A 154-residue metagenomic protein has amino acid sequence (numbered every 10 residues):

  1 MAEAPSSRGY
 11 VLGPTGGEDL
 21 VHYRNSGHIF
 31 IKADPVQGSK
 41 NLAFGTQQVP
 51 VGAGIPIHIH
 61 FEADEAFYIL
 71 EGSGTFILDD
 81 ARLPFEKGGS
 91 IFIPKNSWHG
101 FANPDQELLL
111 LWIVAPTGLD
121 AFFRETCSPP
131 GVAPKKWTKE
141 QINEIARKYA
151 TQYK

Functional and structural regions predicted by a protein language model:
M1-L42, P130-K154: A short, N-terminal "cap"/entry segment at the start of jelly-roll beta-barrel domains of the cupin/DSBH fold
G13, D80-W98: Short acidic-glycine-tyrosine-enriched beta hairpin
F30-I31, G45-H60: Conserved short histidine dyad/triad with adjacent acidic residue
V36, A53, F61, G74 (+1 more regions): Hydrophobic small-molecule pocket/channel-lining residues, especially in calycin-type beta-barrels
G38, T75, K95-D120: Ligand-binding loop in jelly-roll beta-barrel domains
Q47, S73, A81-L83: Well-ordered beta-strand scaffold positions
E62-D64, Y68-G74, D79: Glycine- and acidic-residue-biased ligand/ion/polar-headgroup-sensing regions
G118-F123, P134-K135: A short beta-to-alpha transition loop/helix N-cap that caps and shapes the active-site region
